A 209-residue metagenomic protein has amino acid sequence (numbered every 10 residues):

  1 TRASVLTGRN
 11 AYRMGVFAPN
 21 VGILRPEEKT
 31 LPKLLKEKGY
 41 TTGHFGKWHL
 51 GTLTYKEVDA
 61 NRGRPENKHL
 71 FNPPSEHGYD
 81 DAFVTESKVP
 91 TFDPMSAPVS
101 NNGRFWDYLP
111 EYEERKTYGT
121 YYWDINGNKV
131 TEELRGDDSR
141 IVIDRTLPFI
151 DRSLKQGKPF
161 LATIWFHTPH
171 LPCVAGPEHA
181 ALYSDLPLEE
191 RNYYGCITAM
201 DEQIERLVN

Functional and structural regions predicted by a protein language model:
T1-N209: Formylglycine-dependent sulfatase
